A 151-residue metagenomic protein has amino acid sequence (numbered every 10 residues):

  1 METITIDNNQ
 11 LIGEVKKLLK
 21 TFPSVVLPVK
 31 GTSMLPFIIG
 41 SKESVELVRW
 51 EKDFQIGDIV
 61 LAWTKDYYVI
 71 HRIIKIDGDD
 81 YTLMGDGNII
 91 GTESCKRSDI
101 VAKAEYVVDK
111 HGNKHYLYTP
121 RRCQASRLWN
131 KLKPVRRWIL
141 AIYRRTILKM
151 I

Functional and structural regions predicted by a protein language model:
M1-I151: Extended hydrophobic leader/signal-anchor segments used for secretion and membrane insertion
